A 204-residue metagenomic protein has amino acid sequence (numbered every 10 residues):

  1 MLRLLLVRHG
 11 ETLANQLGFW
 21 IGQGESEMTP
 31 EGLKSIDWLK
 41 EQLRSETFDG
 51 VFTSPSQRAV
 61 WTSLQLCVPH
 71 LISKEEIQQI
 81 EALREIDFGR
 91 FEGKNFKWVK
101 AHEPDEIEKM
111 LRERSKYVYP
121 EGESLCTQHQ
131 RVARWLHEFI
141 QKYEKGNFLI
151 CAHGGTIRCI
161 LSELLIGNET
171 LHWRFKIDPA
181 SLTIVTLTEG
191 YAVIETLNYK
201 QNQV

Functional and structural regions predicted by a protein language model:
L2, V68, I86-W98, Q141-G146 (+1 more regions): Acidic, low-complexity terminal tails and accessory targeting/binding regions of phosphate-metabolizing enzymes
E11-I72: Active-site-proximal alpha-helix that buttresses catalytic centers in soluble enzyme cores
T12, T156-I157: Short active-site segment of divalent metal-dependent hydrolases/proteases that encodes the spacing between
E46-A82, T186-V204: Conserved histidine-centered catalytic loops in small-molecule metabolism enzymes
E46-D49, I140-F148: Surface-exposed helix-capping loop/turn segments at secondary-structure junctions
P69-R131, T186: Phosphate-handling substructures
H153: Short basic (Lys/Arg) and small-residue
